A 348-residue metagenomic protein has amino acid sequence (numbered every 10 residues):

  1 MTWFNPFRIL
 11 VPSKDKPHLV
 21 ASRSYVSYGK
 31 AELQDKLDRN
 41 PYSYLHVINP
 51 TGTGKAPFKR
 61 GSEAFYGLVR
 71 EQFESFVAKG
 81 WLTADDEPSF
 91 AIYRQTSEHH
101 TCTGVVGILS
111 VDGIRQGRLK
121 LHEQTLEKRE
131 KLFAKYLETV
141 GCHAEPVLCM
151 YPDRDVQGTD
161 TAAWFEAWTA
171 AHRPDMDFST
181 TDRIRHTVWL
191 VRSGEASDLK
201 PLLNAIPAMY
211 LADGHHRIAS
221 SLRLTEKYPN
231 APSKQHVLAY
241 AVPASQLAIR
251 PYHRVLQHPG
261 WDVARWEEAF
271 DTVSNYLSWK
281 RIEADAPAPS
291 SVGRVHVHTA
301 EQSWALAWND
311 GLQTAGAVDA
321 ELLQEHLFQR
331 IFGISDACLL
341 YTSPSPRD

Functional and structural regions predicted by a protein language model:
M1-A163: N-terminal extension/subdomain marker
R118-T125, T187-L190, P207-M209, L256-H258: Flexible, glycine/proline-enriched loop segments at strand-loop-helix junctions that form or flank small-ligand binding
L132-Y136, C142-C149, R154-L203: Phosphate/anion-contacting hairpin/loop surfaces
L137, G214, F328: A residue-level signal for conserved active-site and pocket-lining positions in enzyme catalytic cores
W189-H236: Active-site beta-strand/loop microenvironment that shapes enzyme catalytic pockets
H236-E283: A conserved active-site cap/scaffold subdomain adjacent to cofactor or substrate pockets
P287-L340: C-terminal structural cap/anchor segments
Y341-D348: Conserved small/polar residues in nucleotide/adenosyl-binding loops
